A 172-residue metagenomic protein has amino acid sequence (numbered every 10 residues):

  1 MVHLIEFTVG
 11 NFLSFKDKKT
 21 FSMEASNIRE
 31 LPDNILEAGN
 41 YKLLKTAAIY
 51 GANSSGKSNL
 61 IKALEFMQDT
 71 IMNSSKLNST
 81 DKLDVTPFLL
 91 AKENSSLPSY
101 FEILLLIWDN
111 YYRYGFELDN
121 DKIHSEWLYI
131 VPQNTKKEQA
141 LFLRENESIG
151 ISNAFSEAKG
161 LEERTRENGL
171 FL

Functional and structural regions predicted by a protein language model:
V2-F66: Pre-Walker A-like glycine/lysine-rich segment at the N-terminus of P-loop NTPase domains
I5, S99-F101, N168: Structural beta-strand/beta-sheet cores of well-ordered domains, especially the beta-sheet scaffolds that support
F7, F21, F101-I103, E126 (+1 more regions): Well-ordered beta-strand positions enriched in small/hydrophobic/aromatic, beta-favoring residues
V9, L105-I107, I130-P132: Short acidic, glycine-rich loop/turn motifs
L13, A25, N53, L105-D109 (+1 more regions): Short, flexible loop/turn elements at secondary-structure junctions
E37-K42, A47-A48, I61-R113, D119-N120: Conserved P-loop NTP-binding catalytic core
R113-L172: Electropositive, glycine-dotted interaction segments that contact anionic polymers or phosphate-rich ligands
